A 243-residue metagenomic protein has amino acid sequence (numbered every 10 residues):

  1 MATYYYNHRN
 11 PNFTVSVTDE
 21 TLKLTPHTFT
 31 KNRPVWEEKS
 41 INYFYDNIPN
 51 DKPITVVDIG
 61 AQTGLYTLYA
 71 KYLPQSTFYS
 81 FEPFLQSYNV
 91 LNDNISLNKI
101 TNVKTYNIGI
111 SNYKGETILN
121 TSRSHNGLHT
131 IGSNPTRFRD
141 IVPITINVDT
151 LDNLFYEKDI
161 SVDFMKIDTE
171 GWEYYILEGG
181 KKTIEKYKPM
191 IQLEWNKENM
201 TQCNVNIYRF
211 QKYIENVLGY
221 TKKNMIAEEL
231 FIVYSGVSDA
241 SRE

Functional and structural regions predicted by a protein language model:
M1-N94, N98, K158, Y213 (+1 more regions): S-adenosyl-L-methionine
R9-I41, T101, Y106-I160: Glycine-rich adenosyl-binding loop in Rossmann-like folds that engage adenosine-containing cofactors
N10, L73-S80, T150-E243: Conserved acidic-Pro-Pro-aromatic motif
V57, Y79, Y106, N147 (+1 more regions): Conserved Rossmann-like nucleotide-binding pocket used by diverse enzymes that bind dinucleotide cofactors
A61-T63, L85, I110-N112, T169-G171 (+1 more regions): Short, glycine/acidic-enriched loop or turn micro-motifs at the edges of active sites
A70, L91, L119, I176-G180: Hydrophobic packing residues within well-ordered alpha-helices of enzyme cores
S96-N98, N120-H125, I207-K212: Short, hinge-like loop/turn segments at secondary-structure boundaries
S96-T101, I184-K188: Short helix-capping segments at alpha-helix termini
